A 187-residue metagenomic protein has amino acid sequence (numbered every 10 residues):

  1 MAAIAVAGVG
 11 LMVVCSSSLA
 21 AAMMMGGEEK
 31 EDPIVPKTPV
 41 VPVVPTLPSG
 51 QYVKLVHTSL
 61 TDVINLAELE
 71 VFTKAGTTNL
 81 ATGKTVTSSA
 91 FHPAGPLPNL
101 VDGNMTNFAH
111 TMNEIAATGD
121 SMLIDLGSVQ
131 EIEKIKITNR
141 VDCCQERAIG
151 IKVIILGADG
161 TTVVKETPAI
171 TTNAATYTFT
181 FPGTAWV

Functional and structural regions predicted by a protein language model:
A2-K30: Single-pass alpha-helical membrane anchors
G26-V44: Ser/Thr/Pro/Gly-rich low-complexity linker/stalk segments immediately outside membranes or between
P42-G50, L60-V129, R140-R147, E166-W186: Disordered, acidic Ser/Thr/Pro-rich linker "stalks" and the adjacent N-terminal cap of the next globular domain
L55, E131-D142: A short beta-strand element within beta-rich, extracytoplasmic domains of secreted/secretory-pathway proteins
L55, I124, I137, V153-I155: Preference for bulky hydrophobic residues occupying beta-strand positions in well-ordered beta-sheet regions
L69-V71, I135, V153: Extracellular beta-strand elements of beta-rich domains used for carbohydrate recognition/degradation or cell-matrix
C144-D159: Short, surface-exposed beta-strand/strand-loop-strand elements in extracellular ectodomains
